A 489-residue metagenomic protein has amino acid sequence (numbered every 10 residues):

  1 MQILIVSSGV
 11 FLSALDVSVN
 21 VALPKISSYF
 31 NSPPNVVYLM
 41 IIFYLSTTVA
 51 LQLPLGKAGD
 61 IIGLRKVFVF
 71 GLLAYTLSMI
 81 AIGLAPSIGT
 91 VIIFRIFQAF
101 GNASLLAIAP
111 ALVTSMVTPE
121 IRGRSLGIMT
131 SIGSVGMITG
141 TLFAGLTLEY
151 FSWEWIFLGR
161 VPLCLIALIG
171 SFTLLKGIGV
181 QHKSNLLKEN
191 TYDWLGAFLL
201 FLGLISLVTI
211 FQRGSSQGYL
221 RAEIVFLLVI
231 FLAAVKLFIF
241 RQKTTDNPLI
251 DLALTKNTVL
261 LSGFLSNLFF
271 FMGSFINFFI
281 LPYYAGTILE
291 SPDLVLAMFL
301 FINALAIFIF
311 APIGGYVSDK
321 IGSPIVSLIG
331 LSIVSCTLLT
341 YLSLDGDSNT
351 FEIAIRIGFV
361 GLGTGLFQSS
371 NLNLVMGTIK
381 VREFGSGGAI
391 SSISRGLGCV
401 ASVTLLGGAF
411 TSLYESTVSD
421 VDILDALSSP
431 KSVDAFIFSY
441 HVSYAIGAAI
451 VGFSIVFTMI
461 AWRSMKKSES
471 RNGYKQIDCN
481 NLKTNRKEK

Functional and structural regions predicted by a protein language model:
M1-G179, F310, G314, I321 (+6 more regions): Transmembrane-helix bundle of Major Facilitator Superfamily
I3-V6, N20-V21, P34, L195 (+4 more regions): 12-transmembrane solute porter fold
V10, I41, L45, L126-S134 (+6 more regions): Small-residue-rich transmembrane alpha-helices and their cytosolic helix-loop interfaces in multi-pass secondary
L12-A22, G203, F211-Q212, F270-F278: Conserved extracellular-gate-facing transmembrane-helix segments in secondary transporters
G136-L148, S152, L207, F211 (+2 more regions): Small-residue (Gly/Pro/Ala) motifs that create kinks and tight helix-helix packing interfaces
E149-V161, R213-I224, T411-A448: A membrane-interface helix-boundary motif in multi-pass transporters
Y150-S266, G273, F299: Hydrophobic transmembrane-helix bundles of small-molecule transporters
Q181-K188, A426-K431, A461-K489: Intrinsic disorder in cytosolic terminal tails and internal cytosolic loops of multi-pass membrane transporters
